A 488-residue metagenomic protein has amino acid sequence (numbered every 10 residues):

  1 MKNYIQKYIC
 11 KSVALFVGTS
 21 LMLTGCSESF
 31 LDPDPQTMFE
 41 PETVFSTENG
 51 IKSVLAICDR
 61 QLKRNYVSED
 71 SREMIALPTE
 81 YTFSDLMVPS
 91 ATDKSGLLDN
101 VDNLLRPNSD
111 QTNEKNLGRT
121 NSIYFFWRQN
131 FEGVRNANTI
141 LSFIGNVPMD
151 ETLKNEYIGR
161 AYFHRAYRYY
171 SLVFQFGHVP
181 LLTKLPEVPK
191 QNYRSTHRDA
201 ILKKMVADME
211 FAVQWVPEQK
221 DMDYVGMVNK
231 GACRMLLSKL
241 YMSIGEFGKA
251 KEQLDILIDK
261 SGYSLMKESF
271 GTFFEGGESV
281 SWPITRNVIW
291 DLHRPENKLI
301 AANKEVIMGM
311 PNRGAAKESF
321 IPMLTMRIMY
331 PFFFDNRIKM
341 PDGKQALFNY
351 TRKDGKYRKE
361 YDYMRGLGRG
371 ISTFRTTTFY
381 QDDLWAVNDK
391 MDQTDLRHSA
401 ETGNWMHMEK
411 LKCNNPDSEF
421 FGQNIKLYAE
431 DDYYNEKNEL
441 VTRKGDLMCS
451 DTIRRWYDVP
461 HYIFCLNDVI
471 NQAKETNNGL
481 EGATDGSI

Functional and structural regions predicted by a protein language model:
K2-V13: Bacterial N-terminal signal peptides that target proteins for export
L23-G25: C-terminal motif of bacterial Sec signal peptides marking the signal peptidase cleavage site
S27-R160, Y169-G177, K184, Q191-N192 (+1 more regions): Short acidic-aromatic linear motifs embedded in glycine-rich loops, typified by GG[WY][YF]DAGD(H) and related
